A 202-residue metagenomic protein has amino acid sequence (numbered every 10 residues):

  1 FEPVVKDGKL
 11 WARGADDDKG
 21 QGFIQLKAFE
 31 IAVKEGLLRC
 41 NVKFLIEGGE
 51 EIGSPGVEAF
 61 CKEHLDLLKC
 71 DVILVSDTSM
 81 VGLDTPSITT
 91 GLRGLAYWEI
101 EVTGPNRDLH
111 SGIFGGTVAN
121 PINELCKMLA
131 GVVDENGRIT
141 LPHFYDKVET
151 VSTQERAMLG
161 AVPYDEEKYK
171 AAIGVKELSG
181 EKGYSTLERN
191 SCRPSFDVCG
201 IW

Functional and structural regions predicted by a protein language model:
F1, A96-W98, P194-F196: Change "...and in nucleic-acid phosphodiester-cleaving endonucleases..." to "...and in nucleic-acid processing enzymes
F1-K43: Active-site metal-coordination/substrate-binding segment of hydrolases, especially metallo-dependent peptidases
V4, G8-L10, D16, G49 (+4 more regions): Short glycine- and Lys/Arg-enriched binding-loop motifs that mark or flank ligand-binding interfaces
D7, G48, T78, G200-W202: Short, well-ordered turn and helix-capping elements at secondary-structure junctions
K19-E35, S54-C61, A119-G131: Active-site-proximal alpha-helical scaffold in enzymes
K34-L37, L65-D66, P105, K127-R138: Generic secondary-structure signature for well-ordered alpha-helical cores
R39-N120: Histidine/acidic-residue-rich, glycine-tolerant segments that coordinate divalent metal ions
V81, T90, S111-I201: Acidic-enriched catalytic cores of C-N bond-cleaving enzymes acting on peptides and small amides
